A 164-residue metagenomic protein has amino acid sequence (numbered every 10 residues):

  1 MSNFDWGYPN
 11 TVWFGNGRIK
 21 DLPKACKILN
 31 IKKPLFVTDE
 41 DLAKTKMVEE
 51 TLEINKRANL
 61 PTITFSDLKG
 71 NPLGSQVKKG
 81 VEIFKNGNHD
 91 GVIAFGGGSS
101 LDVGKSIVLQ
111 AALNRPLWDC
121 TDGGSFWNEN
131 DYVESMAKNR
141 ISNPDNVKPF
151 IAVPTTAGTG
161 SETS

Functional and structural regions predicted by a protein language model:
M1-G91: ATP/NTP phosphate-donor binding region
S75-S164: Glycine/threonine-rich beta-strand-loop-alpha-helix active-site module that forms ligand/phosphate-binding
